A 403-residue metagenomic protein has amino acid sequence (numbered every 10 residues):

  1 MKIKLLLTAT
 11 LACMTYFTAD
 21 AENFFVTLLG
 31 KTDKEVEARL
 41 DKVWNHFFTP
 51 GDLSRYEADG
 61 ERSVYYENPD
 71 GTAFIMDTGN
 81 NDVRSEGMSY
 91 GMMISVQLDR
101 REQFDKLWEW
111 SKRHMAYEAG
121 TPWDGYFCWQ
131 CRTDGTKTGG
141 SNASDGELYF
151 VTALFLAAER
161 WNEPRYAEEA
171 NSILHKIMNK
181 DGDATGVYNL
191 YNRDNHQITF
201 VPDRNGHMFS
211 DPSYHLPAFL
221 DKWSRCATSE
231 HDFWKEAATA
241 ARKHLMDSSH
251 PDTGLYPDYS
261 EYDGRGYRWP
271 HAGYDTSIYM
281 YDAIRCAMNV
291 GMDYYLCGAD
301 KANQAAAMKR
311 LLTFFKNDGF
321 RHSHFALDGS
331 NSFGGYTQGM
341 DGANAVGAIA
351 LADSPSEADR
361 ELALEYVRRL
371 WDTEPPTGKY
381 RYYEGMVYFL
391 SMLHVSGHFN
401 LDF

Functional and structural regions predicted by a protein language model:
K2-T8: Sec-dependent signal peptide recognition, specifically the positively charged N-region followed immediately by
A9-F17: Hydrophobic h-region of N-terminal signal peptides that target proteins for export in Gram-negative bacteria
E22-N45, L53-D59, N81-S85, G120 (+5 more regions): Extended ligand-binding clefts on enzyme/binding-domain cores
D33, R39-G87, S95-G139: Internal amphipathic alpha-helical repeat/solenoid segments
N81-M88, T136-W161: Aromatic-rich carbohydrate-recognition surfaces in CAZymes
G91, Q103-F104, Y166-A170, Q304-A305 (+2 more regions): Solenoid-repeat scaffolds in large eukaryotic assemblies
M92-D99, Y149-E159, A218-K222, M288-Y295 (+2 more regions): Short glycine/serine- and small hydrophobic-enriched flexible loop segments
V290, S330-G335, A345-A358, A363-F403: A cross-kingdom marker for long, charged
